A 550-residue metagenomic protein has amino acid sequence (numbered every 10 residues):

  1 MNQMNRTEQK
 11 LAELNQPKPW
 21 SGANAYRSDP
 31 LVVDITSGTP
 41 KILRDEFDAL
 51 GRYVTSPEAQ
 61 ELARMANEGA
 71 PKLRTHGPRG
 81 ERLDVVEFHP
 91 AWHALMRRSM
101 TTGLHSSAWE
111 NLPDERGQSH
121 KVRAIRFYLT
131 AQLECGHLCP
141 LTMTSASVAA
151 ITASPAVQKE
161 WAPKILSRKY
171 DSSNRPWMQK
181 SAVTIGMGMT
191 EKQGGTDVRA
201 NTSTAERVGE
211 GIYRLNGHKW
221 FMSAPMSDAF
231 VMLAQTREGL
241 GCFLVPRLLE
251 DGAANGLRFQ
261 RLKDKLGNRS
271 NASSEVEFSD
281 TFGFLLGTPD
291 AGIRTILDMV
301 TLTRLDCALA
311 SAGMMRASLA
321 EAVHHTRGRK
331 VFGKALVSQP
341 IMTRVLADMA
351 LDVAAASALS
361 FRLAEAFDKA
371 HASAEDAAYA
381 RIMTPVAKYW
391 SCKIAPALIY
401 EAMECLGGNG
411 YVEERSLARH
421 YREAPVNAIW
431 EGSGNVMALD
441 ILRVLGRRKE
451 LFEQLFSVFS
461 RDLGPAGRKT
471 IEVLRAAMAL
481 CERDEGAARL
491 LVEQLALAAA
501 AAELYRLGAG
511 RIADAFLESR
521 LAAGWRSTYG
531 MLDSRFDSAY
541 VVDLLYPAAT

Functional and structural regions predicted by a protein language model:
M1-R116, A548-T550: Extended, charge-enriched "interface" segments that sit outside catalytic cores
N2-R6, G22, R27-P30, S37-K41 (+6 more regions): Alpha-helix capping/hinge segments and adjacent helical runs
R82-P176, M222-A224, E423, W430: Internal helix-loop-helix
I212, N216-G256: A short core secondary-structure module
D251, E275-T303, A320-V337, T470-E485: A glycine-rich, basic-preceded beta-loop-alpha segment at the flavin cofactor/substrate interface of flavin-utilizing
A254-S279: Flexible, small-/acidic-enriched active-site or ligand-binding loops
A354-K388, M403-E404, R475-A488, V492: C-terminal helix-coil-helix/basic helical segment that borders enzyme active sites and/or dimer interfaces and provides
V458-T550: C-terminal amphipathic alpha-helical interaction region
